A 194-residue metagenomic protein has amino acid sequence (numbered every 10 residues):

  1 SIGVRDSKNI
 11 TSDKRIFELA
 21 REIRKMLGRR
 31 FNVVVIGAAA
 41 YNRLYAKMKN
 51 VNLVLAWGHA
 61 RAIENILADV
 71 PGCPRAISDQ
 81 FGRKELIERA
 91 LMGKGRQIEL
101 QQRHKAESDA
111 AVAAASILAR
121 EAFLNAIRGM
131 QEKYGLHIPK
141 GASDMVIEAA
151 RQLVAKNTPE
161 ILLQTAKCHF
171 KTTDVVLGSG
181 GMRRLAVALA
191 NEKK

Functional and structural regions predicted by a protein language model:
S1-K194: RNase H-like, Mg2+-dependent phosphodiesterase core, and more generally RNA phosphate-backbone-engaging helix-loop
